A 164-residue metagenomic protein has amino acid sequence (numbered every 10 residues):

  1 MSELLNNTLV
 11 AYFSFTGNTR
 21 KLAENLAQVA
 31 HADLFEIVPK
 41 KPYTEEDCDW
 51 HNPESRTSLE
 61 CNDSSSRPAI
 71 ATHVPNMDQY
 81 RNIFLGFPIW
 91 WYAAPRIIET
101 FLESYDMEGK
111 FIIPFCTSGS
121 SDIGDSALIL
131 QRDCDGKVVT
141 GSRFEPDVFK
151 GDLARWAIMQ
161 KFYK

Functional and structural regions predicted by a protein language model:
M1-N82, Y92-A94, E99, E103 (+2 more regions): N-terminal beta1-alpha1-beta2 submodule of the flavodoxin-like/Rossmannoid cofactor-binding fold
T8, F87, S142: Generic anion/oxyanion-binding catalytic loop in active/binding sites
Y12, F87, F115-C116: Short beta-strand->loop
F15-G17, K41, I89-Y92, G119-D122 (+1 more regions): Solvent-exposed loop/turn segments at secondary-structure junctions within structured extracellular/periplasmic domains
T100-D106, D133-C134: A glycine- and small-aliphatic-rich helix-loop capping segment at beta-alpha/alpha-beta transitions that lines
I113-G151: Short, glycine-/small-residue-rich phosphate/pyrophosphate-handling segment
